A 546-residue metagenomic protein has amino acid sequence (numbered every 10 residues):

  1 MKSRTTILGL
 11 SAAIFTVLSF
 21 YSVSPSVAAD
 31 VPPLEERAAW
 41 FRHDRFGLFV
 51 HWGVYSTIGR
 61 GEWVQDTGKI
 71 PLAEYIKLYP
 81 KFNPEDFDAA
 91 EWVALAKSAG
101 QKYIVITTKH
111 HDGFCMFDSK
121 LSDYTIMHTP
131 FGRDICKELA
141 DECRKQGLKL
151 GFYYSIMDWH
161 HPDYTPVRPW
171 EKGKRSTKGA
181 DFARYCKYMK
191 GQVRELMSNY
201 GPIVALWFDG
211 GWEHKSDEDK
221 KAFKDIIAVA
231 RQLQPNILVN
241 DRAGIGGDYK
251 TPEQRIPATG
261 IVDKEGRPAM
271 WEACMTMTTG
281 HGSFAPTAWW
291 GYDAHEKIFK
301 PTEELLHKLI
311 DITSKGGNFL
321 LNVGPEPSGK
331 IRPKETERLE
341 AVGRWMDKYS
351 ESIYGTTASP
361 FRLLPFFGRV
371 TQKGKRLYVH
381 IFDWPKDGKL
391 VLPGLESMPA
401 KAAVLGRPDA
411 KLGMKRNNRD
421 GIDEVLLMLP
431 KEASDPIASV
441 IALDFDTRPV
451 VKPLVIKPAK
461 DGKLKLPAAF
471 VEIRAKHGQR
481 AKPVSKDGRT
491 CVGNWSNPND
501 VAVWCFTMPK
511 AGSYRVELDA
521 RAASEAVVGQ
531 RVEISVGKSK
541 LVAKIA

Functional and structural regions predicted by a protein language model:
M1-T5, A96: Positively charged n-region of N-terminal signal peptides that target proteins for export
R4-T5, F15, R489: Intrinsically disordered/low-complexity terminal segments and short unstructured peptides
T5-I7, V536: Intrinsically disordered, low-complexity segments enriched in glycine/proline and serine/threonine
I7-L10, I441: Hydrophobic residues within membrane-embedded alpha helices
G9-S22: Bacterial N-terminal signal peptides
V23-A28: Sec/Tat signal peptide C-region and signal peptidase I cleavage site
A29-S513, A520-A546: Mature catalytic domains of secreted/periplasmic carbohydrate-active enzymes
